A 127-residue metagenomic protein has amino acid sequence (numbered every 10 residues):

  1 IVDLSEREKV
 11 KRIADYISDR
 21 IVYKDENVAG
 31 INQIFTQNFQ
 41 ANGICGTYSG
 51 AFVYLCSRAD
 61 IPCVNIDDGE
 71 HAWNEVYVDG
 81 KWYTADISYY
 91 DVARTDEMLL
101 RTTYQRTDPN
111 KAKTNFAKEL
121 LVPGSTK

Functional and structural regions predicted by a protein language model:
I1-Q37: Secondary-structure boundary elements
V2, V10, V22, V28 (+5 more regions): Extended aliphatic helical segments
E6-K9, I44, Y48, F52: Hydrophobic (often cysteine-bearing) scaffold residues that line and stabilize catalytic clefts of nucleotide/cofactor
T36-G46: Periplasmic OmpA-like peptidoglycan-binding domain that tethers envelope proteins to the cell wall
T47-K111: Hydrophobic/aromatic-rich core segments of domains that either
T103, T107-K127: Metal-dependent nuclease catalytic core centered on acidic motifs
